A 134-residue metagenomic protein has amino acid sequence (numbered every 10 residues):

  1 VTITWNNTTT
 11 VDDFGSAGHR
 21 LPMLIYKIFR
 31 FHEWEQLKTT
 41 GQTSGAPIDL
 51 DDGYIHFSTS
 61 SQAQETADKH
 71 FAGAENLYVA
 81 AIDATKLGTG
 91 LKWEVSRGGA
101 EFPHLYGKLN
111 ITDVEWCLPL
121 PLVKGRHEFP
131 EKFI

Functional and structural regions predicted by a protein language model:
V1-P22: N-terminal amphipathic/basic-hydrophobic helices that include classical n-h-c signal peptides and signal-anchor
M23-I134: Conserved, structured core segments of small domains
